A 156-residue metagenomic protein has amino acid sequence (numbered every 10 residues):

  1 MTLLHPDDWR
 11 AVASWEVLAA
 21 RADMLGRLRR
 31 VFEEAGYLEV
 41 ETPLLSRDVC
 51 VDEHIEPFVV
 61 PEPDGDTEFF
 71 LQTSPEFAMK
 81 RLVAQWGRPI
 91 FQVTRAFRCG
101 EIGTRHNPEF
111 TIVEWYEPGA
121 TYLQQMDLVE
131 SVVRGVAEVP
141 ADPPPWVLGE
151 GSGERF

Functional and structural regions predicted by a protein language model:
M1-Q124, R134, S152-R155: Class II aminoacyl-tRNA synthetase-like tRNA-binding/catalytic domains
V132-F156: Metal-assisted phosphate- and nucleotidyl-transfer catalytic regions
